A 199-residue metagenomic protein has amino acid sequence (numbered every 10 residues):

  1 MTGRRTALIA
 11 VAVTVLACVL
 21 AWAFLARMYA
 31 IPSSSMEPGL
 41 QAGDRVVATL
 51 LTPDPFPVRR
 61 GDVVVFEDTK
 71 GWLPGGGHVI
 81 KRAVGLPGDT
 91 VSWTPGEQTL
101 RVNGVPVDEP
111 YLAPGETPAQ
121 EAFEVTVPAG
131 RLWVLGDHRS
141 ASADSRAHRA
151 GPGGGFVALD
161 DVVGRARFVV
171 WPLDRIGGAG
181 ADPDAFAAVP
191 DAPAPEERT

Functional and structural regions predicted by a protein language model:
M1-T2: N-terminal Lys/Arg-rich, disordered targeting/topogenic segments
T6-F24: Hydrophobic membrane-insertion alpha-helices, especially the h-region of bacterial N-terminal signal peptides
L8, F24-A30, P38-T199: Soluble "head" domains of membrane/secretory-pathway proteins
S33: A short acidic/basic microdomain associated with nuclease active sites
